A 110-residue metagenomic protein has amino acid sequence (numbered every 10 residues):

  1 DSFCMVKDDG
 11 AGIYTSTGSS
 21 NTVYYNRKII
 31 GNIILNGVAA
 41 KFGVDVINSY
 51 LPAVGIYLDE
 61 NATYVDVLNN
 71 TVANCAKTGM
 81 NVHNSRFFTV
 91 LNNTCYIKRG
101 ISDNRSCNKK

Functional and structural regions predicted by a protein language model:
D1-M5, T22-A40, Y57, T63-N74 (+2 more regions): Right-handed parallel beta-helix
K7-N21, V44-D59, N74-T78, S102-K110: Extracellular beta-strand/beta-solenoid scaffold signature
